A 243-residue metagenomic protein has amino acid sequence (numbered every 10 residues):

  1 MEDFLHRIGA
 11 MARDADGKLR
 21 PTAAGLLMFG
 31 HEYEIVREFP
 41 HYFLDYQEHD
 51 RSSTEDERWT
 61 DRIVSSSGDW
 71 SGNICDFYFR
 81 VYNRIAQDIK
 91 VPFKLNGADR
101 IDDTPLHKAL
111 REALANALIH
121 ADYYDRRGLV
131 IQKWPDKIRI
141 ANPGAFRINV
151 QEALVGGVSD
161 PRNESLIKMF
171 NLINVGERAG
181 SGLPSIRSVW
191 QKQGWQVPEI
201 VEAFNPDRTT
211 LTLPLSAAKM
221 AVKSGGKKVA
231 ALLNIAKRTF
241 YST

Functional and structural regions predicted by a protein language model:
M1-R127, K133-I138, F146-S159, I173 (+2 more regions): Active-site helix-to-loop segments that bind/position phosphate- or nucleotide-bearing substrates and donors across
I35-R37, Y42, N149-A231: Flexible, glycine-/charge-rich segments associated with ATP-binding catalytic modules
R84, A231-L232: Short amphipathic alpha-helical elements of helix-turn-helix/winged-helix folds
I138-P143, L213: Conserved DxG motif in ATP/Mg2+-binding regions
A236-T239: Short coil turns linking two alpha-helices in DNA-binding domains
S242-T243: Residues in the recognition helix of alpha-helical DNA-binding motifs
